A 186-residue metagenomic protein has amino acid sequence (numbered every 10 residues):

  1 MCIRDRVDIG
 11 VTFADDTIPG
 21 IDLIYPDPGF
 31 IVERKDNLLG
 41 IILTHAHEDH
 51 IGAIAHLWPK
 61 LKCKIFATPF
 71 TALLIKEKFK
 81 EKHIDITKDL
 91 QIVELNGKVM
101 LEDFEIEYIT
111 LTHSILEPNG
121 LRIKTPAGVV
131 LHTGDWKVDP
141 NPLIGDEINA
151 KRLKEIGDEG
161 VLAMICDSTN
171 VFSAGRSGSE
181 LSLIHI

Functional and structural regions predicted by a protein language model:
R4-I42, H47-L183: His/Asp/Glu-rich metal-coordinating catalytic cores of metallo-dependent phosphodiesterases/hydrolases acting on
